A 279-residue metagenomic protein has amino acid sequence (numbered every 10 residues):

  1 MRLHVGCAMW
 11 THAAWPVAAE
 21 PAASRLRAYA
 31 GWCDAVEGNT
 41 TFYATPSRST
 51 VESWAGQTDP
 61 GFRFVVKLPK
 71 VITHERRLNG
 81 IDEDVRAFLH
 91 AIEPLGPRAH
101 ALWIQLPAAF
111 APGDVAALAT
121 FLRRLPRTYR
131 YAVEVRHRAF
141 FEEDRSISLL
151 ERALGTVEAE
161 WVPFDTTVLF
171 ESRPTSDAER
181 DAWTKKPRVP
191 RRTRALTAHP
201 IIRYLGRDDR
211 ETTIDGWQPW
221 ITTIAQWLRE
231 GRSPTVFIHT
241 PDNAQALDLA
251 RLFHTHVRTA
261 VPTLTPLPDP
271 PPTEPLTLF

Functional and structural regions predicted by a protein language model:
M1-F279: Residues lining hydrophobic/aromatic ligand-binding pockets adjacent to catalytic sites
